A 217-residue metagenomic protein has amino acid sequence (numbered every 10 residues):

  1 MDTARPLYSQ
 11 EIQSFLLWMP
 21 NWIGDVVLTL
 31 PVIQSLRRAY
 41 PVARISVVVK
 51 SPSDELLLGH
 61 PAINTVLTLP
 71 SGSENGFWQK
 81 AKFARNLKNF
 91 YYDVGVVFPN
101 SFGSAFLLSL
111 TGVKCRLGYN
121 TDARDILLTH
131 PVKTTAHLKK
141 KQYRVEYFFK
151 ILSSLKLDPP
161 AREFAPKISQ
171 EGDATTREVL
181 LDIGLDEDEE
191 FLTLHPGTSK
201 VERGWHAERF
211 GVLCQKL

Functional and structural regions predicted by a protein language model:
M1-L217: Catalytic machinery of carbohydrate-active enzymes, primarily nucleotide-sugar-dependent glycosyltransferases
